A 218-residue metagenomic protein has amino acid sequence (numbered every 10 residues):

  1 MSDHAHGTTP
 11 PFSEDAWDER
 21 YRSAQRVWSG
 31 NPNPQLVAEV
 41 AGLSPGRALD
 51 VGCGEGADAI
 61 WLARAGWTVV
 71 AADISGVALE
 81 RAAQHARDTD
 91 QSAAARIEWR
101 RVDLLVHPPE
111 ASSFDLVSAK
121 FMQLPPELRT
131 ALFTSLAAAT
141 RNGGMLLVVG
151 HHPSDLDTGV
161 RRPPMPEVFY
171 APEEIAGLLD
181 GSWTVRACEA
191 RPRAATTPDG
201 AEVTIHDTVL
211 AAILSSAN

Functional and structural regions predicted by a protein language model:
M1-L43, S154: Conserved class I S-adenosyl-L-methionine
G46-G54: Conserved class I S-adenosyl-L-methionine
E55-L105: Class I SAM-dependent methyltransferase SAM/SAH-binding core
H107-L116: A short acidic, Gly/Pro-enriched loop at the edge of an enzyme's catalytic core that lines a small-molecule cofactor
L124-L136: A short, conserved alpha-helix within the catalytic core of class I
G143-H151: Conserved beta-strand signature within the Rossmann-like core of class I S-adenosyl-L-methionine
E167-S182, R186-C188: Short alpha-helix
T196-N218: Core SAM-dependent methyltransferase catalytic element
